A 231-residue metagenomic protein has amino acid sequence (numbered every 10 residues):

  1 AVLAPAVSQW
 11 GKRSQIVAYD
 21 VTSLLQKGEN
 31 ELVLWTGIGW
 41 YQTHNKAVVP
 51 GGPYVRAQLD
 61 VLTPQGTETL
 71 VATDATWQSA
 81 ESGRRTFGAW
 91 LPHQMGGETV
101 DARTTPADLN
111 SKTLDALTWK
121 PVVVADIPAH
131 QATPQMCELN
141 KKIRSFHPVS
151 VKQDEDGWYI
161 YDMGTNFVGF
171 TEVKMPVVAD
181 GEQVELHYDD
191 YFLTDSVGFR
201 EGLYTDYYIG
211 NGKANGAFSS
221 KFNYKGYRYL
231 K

Functional and structural regions predicted by a protein language model:
A1-K231: Extracellular/oxidizing-compartment recognition motifs
